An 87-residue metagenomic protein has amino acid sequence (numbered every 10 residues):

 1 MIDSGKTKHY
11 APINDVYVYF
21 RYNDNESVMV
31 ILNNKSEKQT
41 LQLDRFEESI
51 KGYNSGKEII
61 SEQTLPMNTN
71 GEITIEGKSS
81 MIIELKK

Functional and structural regions predicted by a protein language model:
M1-V28: Glycan-recognition and catalytic regions of carbohydrate-active enzymes
K8, D15, D24, N34-E37 (+2 more regions): Short, solvent-exposed loop/turn segments at secondary-structure junctions
V16-Y17, L43-D44, N68: A generic local structural motif
R21, S36, S61-T64, K86: Hydrophobic alpha-helix feature that most strongly marks membrane-spanning transmembrane helices and their immediate
I31: Short hydrophobic beta-strand that contains or immediately precedes a catalytic carboxylate
N34-S49: Surface-exposed beta-strand/loop patches in extracellular or lumenal glycoproteins
R45-E62: Solvent-exposed beta-hairpin/edge-strand motifs
P66-K87: C-terminal beta-strand-rich structural cap/linker in extracellular carbohydrate-active enzymes
